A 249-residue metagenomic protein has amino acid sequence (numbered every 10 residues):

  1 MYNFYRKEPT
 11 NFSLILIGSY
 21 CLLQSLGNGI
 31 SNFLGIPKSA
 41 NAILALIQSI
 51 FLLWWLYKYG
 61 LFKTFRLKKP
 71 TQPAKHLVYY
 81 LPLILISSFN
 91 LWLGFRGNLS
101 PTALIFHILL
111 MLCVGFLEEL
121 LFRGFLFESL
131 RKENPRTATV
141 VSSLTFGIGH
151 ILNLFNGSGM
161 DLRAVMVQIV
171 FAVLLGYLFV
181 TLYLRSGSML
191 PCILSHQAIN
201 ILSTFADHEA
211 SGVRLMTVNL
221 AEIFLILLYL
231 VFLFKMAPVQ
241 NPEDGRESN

Functional and structural regions predicted by a protein language model:
M1-K7, K63: Short, Lys/Arg-rich, polar N-terminal cytosolic tail immediately upstream of the first transmembrane signal-anchor
R6-Y57, Y80-L81, I105-F106, T217-I226: Alpha-helical transmembrane segments in multi-pass membrane proteins
T10-G18, H76-L81, I105-I108, R136-V141 (+3 more regions): Hydrophobic alpha-helical transmembrane segments
G18-N28, I84-L93, L144-N153, Q197-A206: Aromatic-anchored segments of alpha-helical transmembrane domains
N32-I43, L56-L120, F127, R131-K132 (+2 more regions): Juxtamembrane helix-loop-helix connectors linking adjacent transmembrane helices in multi-pass membrane enzymes
K58-T64, V231-S248: Membrane-interface capping segments at transmembrane-helix boundaries
L117-S143, L184-S188: Membrane-interface helix/loop boundary segments of multi-pass membrane proteins
A164-A221: Functionally important transmembrane alpha-helices
